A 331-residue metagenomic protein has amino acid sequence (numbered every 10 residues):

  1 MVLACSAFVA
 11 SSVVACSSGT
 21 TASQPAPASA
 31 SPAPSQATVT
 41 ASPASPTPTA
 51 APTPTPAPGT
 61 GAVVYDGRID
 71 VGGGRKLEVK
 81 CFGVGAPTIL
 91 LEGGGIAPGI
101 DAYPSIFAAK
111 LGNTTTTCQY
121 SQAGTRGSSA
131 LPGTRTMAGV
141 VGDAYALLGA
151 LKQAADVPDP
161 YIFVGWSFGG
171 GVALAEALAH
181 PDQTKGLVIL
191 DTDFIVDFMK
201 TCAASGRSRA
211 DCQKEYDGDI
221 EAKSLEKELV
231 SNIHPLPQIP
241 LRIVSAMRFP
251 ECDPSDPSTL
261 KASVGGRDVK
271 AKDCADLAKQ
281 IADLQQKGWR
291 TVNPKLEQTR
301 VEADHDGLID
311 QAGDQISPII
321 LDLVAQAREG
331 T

Functional and structural regions predicted by a protein language model:
S6, S17-S45, A50: Short, low-complexity, disordered segments immediately C-terminal to signal peptides in bacterial exported proteins
S12-A15: C-terminal motif of bacterial Sec signal peptides marking the signal peptidase cleavage site
I69-G127: Conserved HGGG/HGGXW glycine-rich cap/lid loop of the alpha/beta-hydrolase fold
Q122-R135, F198: Glycine-rich "HGGG/HGxG" loop immediately N-terminal to the catalytic nucleophile of the alpha/beta-hydrolase
V141-D159: Conserved acidic catalytic loop of the alpha/beta-hydrolase fold
P158-V196: Conserved hydrolase catalytic core segment
V188-E226: Flexible "cap/lid" loop of the alpha/beta hydrolase fold
P294-T331: Catalytic active-site module of serine/aspartate enzymes centered on a nucleophile-bearing elbow/loop
